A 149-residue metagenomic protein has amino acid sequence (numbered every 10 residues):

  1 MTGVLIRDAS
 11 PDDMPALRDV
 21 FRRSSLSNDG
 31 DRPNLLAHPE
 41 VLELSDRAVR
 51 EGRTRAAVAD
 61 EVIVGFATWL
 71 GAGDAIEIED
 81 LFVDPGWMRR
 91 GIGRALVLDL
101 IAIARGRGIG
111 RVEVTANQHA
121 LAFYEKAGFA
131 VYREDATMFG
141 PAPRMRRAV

Functional and structural regions predicted by a protein language model:
V4-D19: A short beta-loop-alpha structural element at the N-terminal edge of CoA-dependent acyl/N-acetyltransferase catalytic
R18-L44: Conserved GNAT-fold acetyl-CoA-binding loop/helix
S45-A56, E77: A short helix-loop-beta-strand connector motif used in the catalytic cores of GNAT acetyltransferases and, in some
R53-G65: Conserved beta-hairpin
V62-L70, E77-F82: Conserved beta-strand in the GNAT
W87, G91-D99: Conserved acetyl-CoA pyrophosphate-binding loop and the N-cap/start of the following alpha-helix in GNAT-like
A104-N117: Conserved GNAT acetyl-CoA-binding A-motif
E113-T115, A130-M145: Conserved catalytic-core motifs of GNAT/GCN5-like acyltransferases
